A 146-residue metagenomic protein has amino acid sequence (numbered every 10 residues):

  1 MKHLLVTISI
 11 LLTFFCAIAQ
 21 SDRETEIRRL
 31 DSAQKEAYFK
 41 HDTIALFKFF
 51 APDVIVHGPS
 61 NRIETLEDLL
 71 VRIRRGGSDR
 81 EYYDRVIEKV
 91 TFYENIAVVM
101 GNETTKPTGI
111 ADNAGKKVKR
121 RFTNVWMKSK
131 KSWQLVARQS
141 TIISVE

Functional and structural regions predicted by a protein language model:
M1-E26: Bacterial Sec-dependent N-terminal signal peptides
Q20-F49, D53-E146: A beta-strand edge to alpha-helix "cap/lid" segment located at domain peripheries
